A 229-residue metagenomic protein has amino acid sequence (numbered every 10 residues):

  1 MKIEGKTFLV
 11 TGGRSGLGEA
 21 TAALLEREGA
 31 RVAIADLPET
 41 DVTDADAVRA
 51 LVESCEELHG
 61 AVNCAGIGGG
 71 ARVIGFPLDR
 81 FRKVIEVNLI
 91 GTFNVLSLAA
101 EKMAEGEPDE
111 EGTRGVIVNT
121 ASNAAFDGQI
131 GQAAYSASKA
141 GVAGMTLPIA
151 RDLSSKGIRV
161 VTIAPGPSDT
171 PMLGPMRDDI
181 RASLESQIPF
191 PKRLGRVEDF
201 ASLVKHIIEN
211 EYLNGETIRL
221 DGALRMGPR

Functional and structural regions predicted by a protein language model:
T7, R14-S15: Conserved glycine-rich cofactor-binding loop
R72-V73, R80-I85, L184: Substrate-binding pocket helix/loop in short-chain dehydrogenase/reductase
I74, D127-A133, K156: Active-site loop immediately N-terminal to the catalytic Tyr-X3-Lys motif of short-chain dehydrogenase/reductase
L96, S138, T146: Active-site helix of classical SDR
E101, R151-D152: Alpha-helical segment proximal to the catalytic Tyr-Lys
S122: Residue(s) in the substrate-gating loop at a strand-loop-helix junction that position the organic substrate next
R196-L220, R225: C-terminal substrate-recognition "lid" of short-chain dehydrogenase/reductases
